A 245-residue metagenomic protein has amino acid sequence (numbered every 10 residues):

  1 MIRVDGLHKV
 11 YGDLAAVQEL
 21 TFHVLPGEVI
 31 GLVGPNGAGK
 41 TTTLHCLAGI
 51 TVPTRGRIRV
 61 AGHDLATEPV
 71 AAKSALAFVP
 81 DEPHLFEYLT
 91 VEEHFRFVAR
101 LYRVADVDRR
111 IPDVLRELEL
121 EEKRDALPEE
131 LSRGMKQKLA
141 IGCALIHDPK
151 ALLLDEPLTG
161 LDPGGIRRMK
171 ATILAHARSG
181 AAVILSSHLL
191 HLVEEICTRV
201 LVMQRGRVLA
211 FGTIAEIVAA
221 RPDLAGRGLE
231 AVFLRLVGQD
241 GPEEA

Functional and structural regions predicted by a protein language model:
R96, R100-K123: Conserved ABC ATPase "signature" region
L127-G134: Conserved ABC ATPase signature
D148: Conserved catalytic motifs of ABC-family nucleotide-binding domains
L152-E156: Catalytic Walker B motif of ABC-type/P-loop ATPase nucleotide-binding domains
V193-E195: A short, surface-exposed alpha-helical micro-motif characterized by mixed small hydrophobic and charged/polar residues
F211-G212: ABC ATPase "signature
